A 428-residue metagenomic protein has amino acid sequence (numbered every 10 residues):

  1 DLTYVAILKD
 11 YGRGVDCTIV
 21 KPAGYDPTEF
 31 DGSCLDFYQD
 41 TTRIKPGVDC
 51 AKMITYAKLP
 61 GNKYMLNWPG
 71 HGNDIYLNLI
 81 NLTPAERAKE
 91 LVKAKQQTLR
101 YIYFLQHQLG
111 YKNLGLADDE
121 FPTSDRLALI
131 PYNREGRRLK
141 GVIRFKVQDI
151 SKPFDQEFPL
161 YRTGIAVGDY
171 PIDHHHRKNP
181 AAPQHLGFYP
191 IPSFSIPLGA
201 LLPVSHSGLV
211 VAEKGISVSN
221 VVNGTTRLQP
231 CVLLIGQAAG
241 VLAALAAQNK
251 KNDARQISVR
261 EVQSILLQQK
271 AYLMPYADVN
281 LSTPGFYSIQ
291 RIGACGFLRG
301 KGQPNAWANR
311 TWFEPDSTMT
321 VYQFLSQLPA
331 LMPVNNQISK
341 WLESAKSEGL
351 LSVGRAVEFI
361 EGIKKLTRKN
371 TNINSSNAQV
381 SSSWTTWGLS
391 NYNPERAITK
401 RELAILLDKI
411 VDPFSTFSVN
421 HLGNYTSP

Functional and structural regions predicted by a protein language model:
D1-R260, S264-I265, I405-L406, Y425: Flavin (FAD/FMN)-binding glycine-rich loop and adjacent Rossmann-like elements that form
D10-C17, L105-L109, G240-K251, K270 (+4 more regions): A generic secondary-structure signal for well-formed alpha-helical elements
P84-L91, V222-T226, N249-N252, P275-V279 (+3 more regions): Second-shell loop/turn segments in exported
K89, K93, L228-C231, A254 (+4 more regions): Extracytoplasmic/periplasmic, Sec-exported soluble proteins
K112-E120, A277-L281, P304-N305: Short coil/turn segments at secondary-structure boundaries
P275-N280, P284-L298: Charged, amphipathic alpha-helical linkers/stalks
A294-P428: Terminal recognition/anchoring or ligand-binding modules at protein termini
